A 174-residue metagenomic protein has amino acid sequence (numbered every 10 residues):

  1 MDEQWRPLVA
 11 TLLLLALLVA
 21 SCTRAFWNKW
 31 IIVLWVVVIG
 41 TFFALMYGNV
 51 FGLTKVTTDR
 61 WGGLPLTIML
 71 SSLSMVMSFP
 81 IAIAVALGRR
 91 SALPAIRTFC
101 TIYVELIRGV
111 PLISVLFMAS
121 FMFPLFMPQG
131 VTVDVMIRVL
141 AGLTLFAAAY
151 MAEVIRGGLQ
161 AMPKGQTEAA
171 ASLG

Functional and structural regions predicted by a protein language model:
M1-G174: Transmembrane alpha-helices and adjacent helix-loop boundaries
